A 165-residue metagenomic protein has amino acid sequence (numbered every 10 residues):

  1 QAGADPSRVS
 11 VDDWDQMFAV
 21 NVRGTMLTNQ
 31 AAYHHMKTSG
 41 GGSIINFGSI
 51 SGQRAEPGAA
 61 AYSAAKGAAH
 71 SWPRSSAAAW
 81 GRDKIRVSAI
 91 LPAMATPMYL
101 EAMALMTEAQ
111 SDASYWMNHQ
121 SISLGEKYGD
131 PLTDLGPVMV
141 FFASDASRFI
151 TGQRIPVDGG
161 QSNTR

Functional and structural regions predicted by a protein language model:
A4-P6, S10-D15, N118-Q120: Substrate-binding pocket helix/loop in short-chain dehydrogenase/reductase
N29, A65, P73: Active-site helix of classical SDR
H34, A78-A79, R148: Alpha-helical segment proximal to the catalytic Tyr-Lys
S49: Residue(s) in the substrate-gating loop at a strand-loop-helix junction that position the organic substrate next
R54, V140, T151-R165: Short C-terminal tail/terminal secondary-structure segment of NAD(P)H-dependent dehydrogenase/reductase domains
G81, R86, I150-G152: Short, small/polar-rich loop/turn modules that mediate ligand/substrate recognition or access, typified
E108-D134: Catalytic Tyr-x(3-8)-Lys segment
